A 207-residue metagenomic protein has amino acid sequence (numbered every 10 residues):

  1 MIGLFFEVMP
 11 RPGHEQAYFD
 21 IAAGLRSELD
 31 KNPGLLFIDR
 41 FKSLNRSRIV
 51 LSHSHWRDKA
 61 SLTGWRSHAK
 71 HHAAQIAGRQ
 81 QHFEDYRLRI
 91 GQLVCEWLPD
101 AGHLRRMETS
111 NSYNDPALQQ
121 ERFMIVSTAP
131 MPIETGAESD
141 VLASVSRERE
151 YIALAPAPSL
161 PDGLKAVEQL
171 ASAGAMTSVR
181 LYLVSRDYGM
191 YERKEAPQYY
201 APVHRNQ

Functional and structural regions predicted by a protein language model:
M1-I49, A60-R66, Q81-Q207: Short S/T/G/P-rich N-terminal loop/turn motif that feeds into the first structured element of a domain
